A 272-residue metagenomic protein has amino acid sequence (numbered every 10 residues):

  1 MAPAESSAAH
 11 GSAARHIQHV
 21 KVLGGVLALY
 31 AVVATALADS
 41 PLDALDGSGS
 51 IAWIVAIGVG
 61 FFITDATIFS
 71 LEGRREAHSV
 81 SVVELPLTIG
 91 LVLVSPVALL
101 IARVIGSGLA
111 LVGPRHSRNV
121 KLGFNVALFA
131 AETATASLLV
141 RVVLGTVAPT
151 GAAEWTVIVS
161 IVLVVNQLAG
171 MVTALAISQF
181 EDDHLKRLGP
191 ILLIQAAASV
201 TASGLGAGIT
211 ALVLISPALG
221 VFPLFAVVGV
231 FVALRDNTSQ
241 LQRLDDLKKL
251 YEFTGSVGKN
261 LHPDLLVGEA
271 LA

Functional and structural regions predicted by a protein language model:
A2-V80, L85-I215, L219-L234: Short helix-perturbing small/polar motifs within transmembrane alpha-helices
V83-L85, S203, K248-Y251, E269: A generic alpha-helix surface/boundary motif
S95, K249-F253, V257, H262-A272: Amphipathic alpha-helical coiled-coil segments that mediate homodimerization and allosteric signal transmission
A218-K259: Signal-transmission linkers at sensory-effector interfaces
